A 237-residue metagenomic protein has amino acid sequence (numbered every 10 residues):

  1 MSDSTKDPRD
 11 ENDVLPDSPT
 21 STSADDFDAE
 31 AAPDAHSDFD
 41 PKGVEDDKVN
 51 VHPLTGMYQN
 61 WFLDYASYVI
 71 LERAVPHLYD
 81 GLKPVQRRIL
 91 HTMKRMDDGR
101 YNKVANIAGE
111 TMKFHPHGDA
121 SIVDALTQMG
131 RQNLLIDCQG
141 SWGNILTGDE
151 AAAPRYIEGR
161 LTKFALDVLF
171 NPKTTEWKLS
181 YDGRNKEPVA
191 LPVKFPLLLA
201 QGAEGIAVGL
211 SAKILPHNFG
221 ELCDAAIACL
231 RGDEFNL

Functional and structural regions predicted by a protein language model:
S2-L237: Catalytic phosphate-handling regions of large nucleic-acid enzymes and associated NTPases
